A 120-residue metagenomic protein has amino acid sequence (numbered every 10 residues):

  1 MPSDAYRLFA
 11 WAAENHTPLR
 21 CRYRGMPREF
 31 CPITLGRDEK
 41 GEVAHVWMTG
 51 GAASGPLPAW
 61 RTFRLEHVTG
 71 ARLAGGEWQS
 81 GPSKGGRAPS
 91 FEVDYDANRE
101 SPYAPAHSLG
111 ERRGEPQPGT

Functional and structural regions predicted by a protein language model:
M1-T120: Core beta-strand-centered patch of the WYL/Sm-like small regulatory domain
